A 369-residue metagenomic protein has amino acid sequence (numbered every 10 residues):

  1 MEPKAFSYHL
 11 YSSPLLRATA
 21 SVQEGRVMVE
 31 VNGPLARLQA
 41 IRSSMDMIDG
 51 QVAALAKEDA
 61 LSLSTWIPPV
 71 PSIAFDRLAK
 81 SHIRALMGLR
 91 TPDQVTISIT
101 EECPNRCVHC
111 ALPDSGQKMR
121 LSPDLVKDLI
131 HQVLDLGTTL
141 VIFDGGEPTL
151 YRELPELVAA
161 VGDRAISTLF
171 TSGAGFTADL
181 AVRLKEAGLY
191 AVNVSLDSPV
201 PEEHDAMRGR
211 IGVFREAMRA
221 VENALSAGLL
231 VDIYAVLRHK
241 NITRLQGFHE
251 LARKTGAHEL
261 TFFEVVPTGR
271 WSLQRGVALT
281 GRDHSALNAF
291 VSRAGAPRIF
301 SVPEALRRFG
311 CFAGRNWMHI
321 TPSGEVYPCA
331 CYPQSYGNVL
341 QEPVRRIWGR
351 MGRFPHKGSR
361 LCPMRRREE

Functional and structural regions predicted by a protein language model:
M1-E24, V29-E30, D197, E202 (+3 more regions): Radical SAM enzyme [4Fe-4S]-AdoMet core and its adjacent flexible, acidic and glycine-rich loops/tails across
Q23, A40-L61, P68-T171, G175-D179: Conserved alpha-helical substructure of the radical SAM core
T96, T100-C103, E304, P322 (+1 more regions): Residue-level signal for mature regions of secreted extracellular proteins and peptides
E102-D114, A313, P328-C331, R360-E368: Local cysteine-cluster metal-coordination motifs and their immediate loop/turn environment, predominantly Fe-S cluster
L112-L121, T321, P333-G337, R367-E369: Iron-sulfur (Fe-S) cluster-binding segments and ferredoxin-like electron-carrier domains, especially [2Fe-2S]
V126-F143, Y151-F263: Radical SAM/AdoMet-radical enzyme domain recognition
V277-R308, A330-E369: C-terminal accessory region of radical SAM enzymes
